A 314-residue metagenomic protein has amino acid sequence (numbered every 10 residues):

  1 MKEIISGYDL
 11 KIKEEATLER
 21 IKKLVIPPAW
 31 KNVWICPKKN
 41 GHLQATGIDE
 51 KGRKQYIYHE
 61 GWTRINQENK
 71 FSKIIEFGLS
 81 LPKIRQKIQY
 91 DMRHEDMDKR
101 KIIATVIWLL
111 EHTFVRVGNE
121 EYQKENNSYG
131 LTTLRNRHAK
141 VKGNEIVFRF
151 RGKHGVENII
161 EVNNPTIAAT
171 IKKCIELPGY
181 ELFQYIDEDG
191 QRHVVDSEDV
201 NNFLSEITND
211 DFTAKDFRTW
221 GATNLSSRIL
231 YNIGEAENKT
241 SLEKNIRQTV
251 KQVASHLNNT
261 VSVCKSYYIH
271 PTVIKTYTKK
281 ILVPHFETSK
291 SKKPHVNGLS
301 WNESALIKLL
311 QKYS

Functional and structural regions predicted by a protein language model:
M1-Y129, R135-I246, V250-L257, C264-S266 (+1 more regions): A positively charged, amphipathic N-terminal helix/segment that binds anionic biomolecules
N232, K239-S314: Acidic, low-complexity interaction regions
